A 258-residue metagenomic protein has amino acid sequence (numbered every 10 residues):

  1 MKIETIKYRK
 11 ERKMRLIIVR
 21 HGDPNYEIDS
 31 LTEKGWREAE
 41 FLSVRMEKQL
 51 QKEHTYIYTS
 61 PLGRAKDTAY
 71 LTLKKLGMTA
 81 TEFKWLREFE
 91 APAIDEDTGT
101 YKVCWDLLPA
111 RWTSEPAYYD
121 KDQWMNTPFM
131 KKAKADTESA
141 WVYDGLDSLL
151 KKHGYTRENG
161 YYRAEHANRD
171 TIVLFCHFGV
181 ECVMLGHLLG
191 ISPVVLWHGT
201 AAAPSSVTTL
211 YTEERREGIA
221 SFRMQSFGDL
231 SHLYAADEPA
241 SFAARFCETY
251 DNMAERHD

Functional and structural regions predicted by a protein language model:
M1, L50, D147-G160, Y211-R215: Short regulatory "switch" loops immediately downstream of catalytic or recognition motifs within protein catalytic
K2-K13, F89-L107, Y161-T171, V183-D258: Acidic, low-complexity terminal tails and accessory targeting/binding regions of phosphate-metabolizing enzymes
K2-R87: Active-site-proximal alpha-helix that buttresses catalytic centers in soluble enzyme cores
R15-V19, Y58, R169-C176, V180: Beta-strand elements within well-structured catalytic alpha/beta cores of enzymes that handle phosphate/sulfate esters
G22, F178, G228-L230: Active-site metal-binding loops of divalent metal-dependent hydrolases
E40, G63-D67, A140, D144 (+2 more regions): A structural signal for well-ordered alpha-helical segments within the folded catalytic domains of diverse enzymes
G77-H153: Phosphate-handling substructures
Y143-H166, D170-F178: GST-like fold's C-terminal all-alpha helical module
